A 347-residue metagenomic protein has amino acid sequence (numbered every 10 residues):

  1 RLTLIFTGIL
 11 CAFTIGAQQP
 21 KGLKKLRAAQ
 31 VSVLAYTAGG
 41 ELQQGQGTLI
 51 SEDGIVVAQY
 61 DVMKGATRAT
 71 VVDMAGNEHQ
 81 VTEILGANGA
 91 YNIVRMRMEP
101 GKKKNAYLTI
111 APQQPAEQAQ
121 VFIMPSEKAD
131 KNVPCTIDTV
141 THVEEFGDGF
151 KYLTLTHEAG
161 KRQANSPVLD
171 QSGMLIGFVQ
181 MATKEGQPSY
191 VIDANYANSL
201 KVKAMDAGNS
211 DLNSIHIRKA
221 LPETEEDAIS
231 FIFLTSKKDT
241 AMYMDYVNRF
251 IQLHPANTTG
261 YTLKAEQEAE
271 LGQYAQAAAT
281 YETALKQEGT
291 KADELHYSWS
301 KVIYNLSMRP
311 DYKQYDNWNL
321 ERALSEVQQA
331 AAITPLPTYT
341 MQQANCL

Functional and structural regions predicted by a protein language model:
Q18-G22, K104-Y152, A159-A164, V179-Y190 (+2 more regions): Flexible, gly/ser-rich surface segments that form the specificity/activation loops bordering the active-site cleft
Q19, Y36-D53, A58-Q59, E78-Q80 (+2 more regions): A conserved glycine-rich beta-strand in the N-terminal activation segment of trypsin-fold
Q19-P20, G177-A241, N248: C-terminal cap/linker of serine protease catalytic domains
S51-F122, E127-V133, H157-E158: Conserved active-site neighborhood of the chymotrypsin/trypsin-like protease fold
A220-L271, D311-K313: Alpha-helical segment of the N-proximal tetratricopeptide repeat
P255, G289-K291, I333-P335: Short coil turns that delineate tetratricopeptide repeat
E266, K301, M308, N345-C346: Residue-level recognition of tetratricopeptide repeat
